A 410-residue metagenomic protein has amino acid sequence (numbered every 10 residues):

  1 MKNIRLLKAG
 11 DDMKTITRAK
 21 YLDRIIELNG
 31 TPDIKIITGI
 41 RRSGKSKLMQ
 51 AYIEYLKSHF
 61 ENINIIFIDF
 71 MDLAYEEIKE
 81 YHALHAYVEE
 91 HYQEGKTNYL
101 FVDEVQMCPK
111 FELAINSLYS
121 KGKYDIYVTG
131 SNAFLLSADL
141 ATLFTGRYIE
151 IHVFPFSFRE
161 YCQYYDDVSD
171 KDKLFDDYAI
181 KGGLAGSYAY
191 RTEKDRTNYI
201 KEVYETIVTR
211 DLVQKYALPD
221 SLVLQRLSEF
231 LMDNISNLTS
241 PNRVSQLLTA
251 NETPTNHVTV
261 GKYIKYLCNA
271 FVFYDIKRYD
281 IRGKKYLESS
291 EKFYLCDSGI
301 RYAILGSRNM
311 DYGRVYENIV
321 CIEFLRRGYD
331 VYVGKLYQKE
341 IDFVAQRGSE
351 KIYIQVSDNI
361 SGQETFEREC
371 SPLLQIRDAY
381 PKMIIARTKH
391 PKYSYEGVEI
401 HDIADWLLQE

Functional and structural regions predicted by a protein language model:
M1-I26, G30: N-terminal pre-Walker A segment at the start of P-loop NTPase domains
K2-R5, A9-G10, S131-A133, A138-L238 (+1 more regions): Interdomain motor-coupling "hinge/lid" segment immediately C-terminal to the ATP-binding subdomain of NTP-driven enzymes
I37: Hydrophobic anchor at the beta1->P-loop junction of P-loop NTPases
K45: Conserved lysine of the Walker
L48, Y52: Hydrophobic positions on the alpha1 helix immediately C-terminal to the Walker A/P-loop
I66, E193-K351: Accessory nucleic acid-recognition modules appended to NTPase machines
I66-K96: Short glycine-rich substrate-engagement loop in P-loop NTPases that contacts/grips substrate
K389-E410: Domain-level recognition of nuclease-like catalytic cores that cleave nucleotide substrates
